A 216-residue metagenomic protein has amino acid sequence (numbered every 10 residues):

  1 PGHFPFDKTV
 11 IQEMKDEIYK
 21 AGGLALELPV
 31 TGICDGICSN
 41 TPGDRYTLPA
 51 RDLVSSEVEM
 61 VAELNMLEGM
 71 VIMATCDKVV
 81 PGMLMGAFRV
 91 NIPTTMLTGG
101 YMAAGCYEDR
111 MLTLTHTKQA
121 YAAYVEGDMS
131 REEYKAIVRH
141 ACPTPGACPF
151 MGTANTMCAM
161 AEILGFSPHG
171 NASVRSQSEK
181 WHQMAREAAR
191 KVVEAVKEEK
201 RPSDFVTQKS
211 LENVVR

Functional and structural regions predicted by a protein language model:
P1-F4: N-terminal amphipathic, basic-rich helices that act as targeting or association modules
F6-P49: Anionic-ligand anchoring segments at beta-strand to alpha-helix junctions in alpha/beta enzyme folds, i.e., glycine
D44-T207, N213-R216: Active-site cavity-forming subdomains of large catalytic enzyme subunits
